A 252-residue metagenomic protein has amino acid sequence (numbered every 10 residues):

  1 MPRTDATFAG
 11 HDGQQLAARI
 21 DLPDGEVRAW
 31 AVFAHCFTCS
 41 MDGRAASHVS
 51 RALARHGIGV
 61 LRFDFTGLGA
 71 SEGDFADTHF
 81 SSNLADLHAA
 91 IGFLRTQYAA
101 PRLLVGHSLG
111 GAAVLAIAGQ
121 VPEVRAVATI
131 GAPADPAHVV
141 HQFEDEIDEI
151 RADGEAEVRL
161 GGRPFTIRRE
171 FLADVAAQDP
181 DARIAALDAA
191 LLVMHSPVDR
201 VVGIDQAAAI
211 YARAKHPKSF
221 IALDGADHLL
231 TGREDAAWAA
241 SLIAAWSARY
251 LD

Functional and structural regions predicted by a protein language model:
M1-E26: N-terminal cap/lid segment of alpha/beta-hydrolase-fold proteins
L16, L103, A112, I117-A222 (+1 more regions): The alpha/beta-hydrolase serine catalytic core
R28-C36: Short beta-strand element of the alpha/beta-hydrolase
H35, G106-S108, S196: Conserved alpha/beta-hydrolase "nucleophile elbow" surrounding the catalytic nucleophile
F37-S50, D205: The serine-hydrolase catalytic nucleophile loop
M41, L68-A99: Catalytic nucleophile-loop/oxyanion-hole region of alpha/beta-hydrolase and closely related hydrolase-like folds
S50-E72: Conserved alpha/beta-hydrolase
Q97-S108: Alpha/beta-hydrolase fold nucleophile elbow
